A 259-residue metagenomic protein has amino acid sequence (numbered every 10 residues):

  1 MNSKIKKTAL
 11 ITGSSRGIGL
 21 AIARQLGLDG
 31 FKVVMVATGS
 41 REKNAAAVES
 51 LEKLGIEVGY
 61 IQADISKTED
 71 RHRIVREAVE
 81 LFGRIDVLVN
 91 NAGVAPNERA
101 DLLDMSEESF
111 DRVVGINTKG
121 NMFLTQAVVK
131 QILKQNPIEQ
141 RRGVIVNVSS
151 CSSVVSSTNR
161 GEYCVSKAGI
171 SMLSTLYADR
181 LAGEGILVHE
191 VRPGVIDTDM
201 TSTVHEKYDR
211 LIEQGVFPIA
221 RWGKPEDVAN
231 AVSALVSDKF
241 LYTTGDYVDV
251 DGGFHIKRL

Functional and structural regions predicted by a protein language model:
S15-G17: Conserved glycine-rich cofactor-binding loop
D29-A46: Conserved glycine-rich Rossmann-like NAD(P)H-binding loop of the short-chain dehydrogenase/reductase
R99, G215, S233, D238 (+1 more regions): Short C-terminal tail/terminal secondary-structure segment of NAD(P)H-dependent dehydrogenase/reductase domains
R99-L102, S106-V114, E213: Substrate-binding pocket helix/loop in short-chain dehydrogenase/reductase
T125, S166-G169: Active-site helix of classical SDR
K130, K134, A178-R180, L241: Alpha-helical segment proximal to the catalytic Tyr-Lys
A182, L187, T243-G245: Short, small/polar-rich loop/turn modules that mediate ligand/substrate recognition or access, typified
